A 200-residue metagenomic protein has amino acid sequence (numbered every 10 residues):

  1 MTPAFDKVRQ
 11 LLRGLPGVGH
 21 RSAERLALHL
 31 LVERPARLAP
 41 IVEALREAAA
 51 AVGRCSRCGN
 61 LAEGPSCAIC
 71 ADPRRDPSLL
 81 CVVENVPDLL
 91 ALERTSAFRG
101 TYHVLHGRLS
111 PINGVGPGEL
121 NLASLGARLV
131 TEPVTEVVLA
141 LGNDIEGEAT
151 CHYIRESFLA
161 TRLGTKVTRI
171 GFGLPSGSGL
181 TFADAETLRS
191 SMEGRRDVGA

Functional and structural regions predicted by a protein language model:
M1-P16: Extended, structured, electrostatic nucleic-acid-contact surfaces
K7, R34, R99, G126-A200: Long C-terminal interaction/binding lobes of large macromolecular proteins
K7-Q10, E33-G53: Short Cys/His-rich Zn2+-coordinating modules
R13, L31, R46, E63 (+7 more regions): Signal for well-folded cores of large energy- and translation-related assemblies
A23, A71-D144: Extended interfacial segments that mediate partner engagement and assembly in macromolecular machines
V52, L61-G64, L79: Residues immediately within or flanking Cys/His clusters that coordinate Zn2+ in small zinc-binding modules
C55-C58, C67-C70: Short cysteine-rich clusters marking metal-coordination/redox-active sites
